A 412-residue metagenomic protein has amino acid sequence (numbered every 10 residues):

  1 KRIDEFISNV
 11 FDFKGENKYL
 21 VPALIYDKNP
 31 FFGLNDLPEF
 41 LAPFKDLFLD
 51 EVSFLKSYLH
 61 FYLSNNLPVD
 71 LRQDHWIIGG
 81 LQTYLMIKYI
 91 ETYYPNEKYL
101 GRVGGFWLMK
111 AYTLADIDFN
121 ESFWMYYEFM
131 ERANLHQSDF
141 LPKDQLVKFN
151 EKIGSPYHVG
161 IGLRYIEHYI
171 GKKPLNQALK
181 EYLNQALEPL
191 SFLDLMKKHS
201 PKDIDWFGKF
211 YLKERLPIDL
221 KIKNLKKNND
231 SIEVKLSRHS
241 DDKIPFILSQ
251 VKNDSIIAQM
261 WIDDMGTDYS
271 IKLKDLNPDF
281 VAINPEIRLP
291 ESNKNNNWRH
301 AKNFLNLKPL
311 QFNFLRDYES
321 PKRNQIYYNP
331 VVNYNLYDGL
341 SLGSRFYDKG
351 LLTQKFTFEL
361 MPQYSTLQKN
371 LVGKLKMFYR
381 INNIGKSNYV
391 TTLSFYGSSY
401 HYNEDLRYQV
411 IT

Functional and structural regions predicted by a protein language model:
K1-I77, L81-Y89, E291: Juxtacatalytic substrate-recognition/specificity segment
G15-E16, L141-K227: Amphipathic alpha-helical substructures
K18-Y19, I204-F207, I218-P285: Beta-strand-rich binding/interaction modules
F31-G33, V52-Y62, E128-K143, S320-K322: Active-site-adjacent bridging/hinge elements
L47, Q73, I77-I161: Acidic/His/Gly-enriched intrinsically disordered linker/tail segments that often contain short helix/coil "MoRF-like"
I117-W124, A133, K152-S155, E319-S320 (+2 more regions): Long, ordered, helix-rich scaffold segments
H199, S237-S240, Y334: Non-cytosolic beta-sheet module surface loops
L273-D275, N284-S387: Outer-membrane beta-barrel initiation region
